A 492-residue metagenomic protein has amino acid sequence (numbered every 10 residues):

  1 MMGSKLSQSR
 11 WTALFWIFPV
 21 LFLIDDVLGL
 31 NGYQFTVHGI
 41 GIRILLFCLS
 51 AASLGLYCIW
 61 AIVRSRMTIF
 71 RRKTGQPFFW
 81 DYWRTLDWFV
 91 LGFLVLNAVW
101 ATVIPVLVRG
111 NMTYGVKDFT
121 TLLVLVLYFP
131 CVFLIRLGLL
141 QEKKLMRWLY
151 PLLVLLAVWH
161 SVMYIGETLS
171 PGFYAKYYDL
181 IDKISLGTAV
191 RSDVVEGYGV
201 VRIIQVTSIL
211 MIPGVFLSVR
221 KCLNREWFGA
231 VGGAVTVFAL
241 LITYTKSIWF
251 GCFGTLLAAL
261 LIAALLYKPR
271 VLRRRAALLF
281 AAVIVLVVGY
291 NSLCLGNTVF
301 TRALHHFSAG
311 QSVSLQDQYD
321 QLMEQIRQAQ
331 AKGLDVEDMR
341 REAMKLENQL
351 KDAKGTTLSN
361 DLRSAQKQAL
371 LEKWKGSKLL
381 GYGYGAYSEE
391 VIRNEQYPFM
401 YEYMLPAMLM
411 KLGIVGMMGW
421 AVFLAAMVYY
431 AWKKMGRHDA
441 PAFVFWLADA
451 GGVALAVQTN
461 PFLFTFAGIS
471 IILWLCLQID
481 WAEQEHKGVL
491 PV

Functional and structural regions predicted by a protein language model:
M2-K5, F15, S50-K73, I209-K221 (+1 more regions): Hydrophobic, aromatic-rich transmembrane alpha-helices and their immediate juxtamembrane boundary segments
T12, T85-L94, C131-I165, R225-E226: Interfacial loop-to-transmembrane-helix boundary motif in multi-pass membrane proteins
T12-G32, L49-V126, A450-V453: N-terminal hydrophobic segments of proteins, predominantly signal-anchor/transmembrane helices of inner/organellar
L14-F22, V231-A234, Y403, M410-K411 (+5 more regions): Loop-to-helix entry and N-terminal half of a specific, functionally important transmembrane alpha helix in multi-pass
K143-P151, N224-G229, Y267-V283, A442: Membrane-interfacial entry segments at the cytosolic side of transmembrane helices
M146-A175, Y198-L266: Alpha-helical transmembrane segments of multi-pass inner-membrane proteins
A263-K351, E372-G376: A membrane-periplasm/extracellular boundary helix in multi-pass inner-membrane enzymes that assemble envelope glycans
E342-L412: Long extracytoplasmic/lumenal interhelical loops at the membrane interface of multi-pass membrane proteins
